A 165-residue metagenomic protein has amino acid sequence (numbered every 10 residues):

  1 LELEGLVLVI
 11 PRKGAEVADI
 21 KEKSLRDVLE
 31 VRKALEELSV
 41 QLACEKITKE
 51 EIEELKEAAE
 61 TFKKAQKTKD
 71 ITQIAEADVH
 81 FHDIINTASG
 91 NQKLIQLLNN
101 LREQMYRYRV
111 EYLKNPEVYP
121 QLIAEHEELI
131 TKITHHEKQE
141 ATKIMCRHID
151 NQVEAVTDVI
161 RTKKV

Functional and structural regions predicted by a protein language model:
L1-Q41, E45, T87, V153 (+1 more regions): Short linear motifs at protein or domain termini
E2-L8, L101-E103, E117-Y119: Mobile beta-alpha loop/short-helix "lid" or hinge segments that flank ligand
V28, R32, V40, K46-E111 (+2 more regions): Conserved amphipathic alpha-helical segments that form helical-bundle/coiled-coil interaction surfaces
L113-N115: A short, acidic/glycine-rich surface segment
E117, H135-H136: Residue-level signal for the nucleotide or nucleotide-sugar donor/cofactor binding architecture
